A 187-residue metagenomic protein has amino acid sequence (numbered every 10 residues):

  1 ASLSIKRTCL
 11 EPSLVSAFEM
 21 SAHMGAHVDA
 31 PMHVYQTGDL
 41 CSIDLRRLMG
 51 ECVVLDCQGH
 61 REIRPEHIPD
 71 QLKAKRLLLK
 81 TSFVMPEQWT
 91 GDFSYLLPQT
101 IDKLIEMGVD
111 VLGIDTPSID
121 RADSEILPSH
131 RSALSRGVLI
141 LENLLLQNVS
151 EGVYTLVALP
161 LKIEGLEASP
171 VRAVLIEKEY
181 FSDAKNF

Functional and structural regions predicted by a protein language model:
A1-F187: Active-/binding-site microenvironments in catalytic and ligand-binding cores
